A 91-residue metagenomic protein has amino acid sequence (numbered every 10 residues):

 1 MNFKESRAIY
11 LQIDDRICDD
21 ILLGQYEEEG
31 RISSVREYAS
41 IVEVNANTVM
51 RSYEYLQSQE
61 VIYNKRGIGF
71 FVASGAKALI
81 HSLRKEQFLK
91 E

Functional and structural regions predicted by a protein language model:
M1-R31, E37, L83, K90: Extreme N-terminal segment that seeds HTH/winged-HTH DNA-binding domains in transcriptional regulators
I9, T48, E54, N64 (+1 more regions): Generic, well-ordered alpha-helical segments
Y10, A46, G69-F71: A general secondary-structure boundary signal
G24, E29, E60, G67-G69: Glycine-centered flexibility sites
R31-Y63: N-terminal helix-turn-helix
I32, N64-V72, A76: Short, Lys/Arg-rich nucleic-acid/phosphate-binding segment
A73-K90: Charged, amphipathic alpha-helical coiled-coil/dimerization segments
